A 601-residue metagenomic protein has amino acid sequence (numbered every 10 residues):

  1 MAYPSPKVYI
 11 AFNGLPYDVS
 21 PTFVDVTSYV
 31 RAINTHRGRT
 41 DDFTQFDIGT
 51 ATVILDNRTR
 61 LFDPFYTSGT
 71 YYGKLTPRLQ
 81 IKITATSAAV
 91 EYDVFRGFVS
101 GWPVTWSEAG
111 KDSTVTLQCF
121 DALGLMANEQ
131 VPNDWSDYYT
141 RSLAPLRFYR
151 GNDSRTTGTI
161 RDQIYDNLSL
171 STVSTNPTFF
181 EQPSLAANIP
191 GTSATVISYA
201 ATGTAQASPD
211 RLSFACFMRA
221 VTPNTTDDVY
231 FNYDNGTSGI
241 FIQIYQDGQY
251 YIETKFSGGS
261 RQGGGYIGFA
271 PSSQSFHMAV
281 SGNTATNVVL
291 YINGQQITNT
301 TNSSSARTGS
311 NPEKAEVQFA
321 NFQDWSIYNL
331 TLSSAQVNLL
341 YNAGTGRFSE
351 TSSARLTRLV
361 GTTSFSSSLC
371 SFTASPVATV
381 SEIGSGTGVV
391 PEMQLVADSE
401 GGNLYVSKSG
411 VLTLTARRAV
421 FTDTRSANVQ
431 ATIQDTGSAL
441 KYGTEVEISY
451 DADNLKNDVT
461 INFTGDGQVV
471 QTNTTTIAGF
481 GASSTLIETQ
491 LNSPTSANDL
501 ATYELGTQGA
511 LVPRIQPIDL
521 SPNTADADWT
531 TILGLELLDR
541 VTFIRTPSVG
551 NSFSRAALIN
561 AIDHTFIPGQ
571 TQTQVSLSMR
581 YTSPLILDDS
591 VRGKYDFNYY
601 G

Functional and structural regions predicted by a protein language model:
M1-D134, P145, S154-A335, L340-S371 (+4 more regions): Assembly/oligomerization scaffold segments
M1-R31, W135-S174, F179-F214, T222-D227 (+4 more regions): Acidic, small/polar-enriched beta strand-loop surface segments
G49-A51, F95, S113-V115, G410 (+3 more regions): Envelope-exposed proteins and targeting segments
V94-V104, S554-T565: Short beta-strand-centered aromatic/proline hotspots
A109-E129, P568-R592: Short solvent-exposed strand/turn elements
I244-Q246, Y450-A452, Y581: Aromatic-rich beta-strand edge motifs centered on tyrosine
S326-T331, A416-A419, R580-P584: Short beta-strand-to-coil "C-cap" segments at the C-terminal boundary of structured domains/repeats, marking
P376-V377, E536: Non-catalytic regulatory/accessory regions that flank a structured catalytic core
